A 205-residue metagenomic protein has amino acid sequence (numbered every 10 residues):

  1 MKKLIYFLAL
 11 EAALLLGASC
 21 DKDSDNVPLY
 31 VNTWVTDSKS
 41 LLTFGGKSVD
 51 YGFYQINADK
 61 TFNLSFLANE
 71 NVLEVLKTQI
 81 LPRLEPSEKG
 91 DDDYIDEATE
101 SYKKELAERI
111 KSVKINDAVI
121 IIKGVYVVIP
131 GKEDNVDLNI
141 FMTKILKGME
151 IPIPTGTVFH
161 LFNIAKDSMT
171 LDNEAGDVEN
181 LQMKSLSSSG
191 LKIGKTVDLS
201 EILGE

Functional and structural regions predicted by a protein language model:
M1-K2, D21: N-terminal hydrophobic targeting signals that begin at the initiator methionine
K2-A9: Sec-dependent signal peptide recognition, specifically the positively charged N-region followed immediately by
L16-S19: C-terminal motif of bacterial Sec signal peptides marking the signal peptidase cleavage site
D21-E205: Lipid interaction determinants
